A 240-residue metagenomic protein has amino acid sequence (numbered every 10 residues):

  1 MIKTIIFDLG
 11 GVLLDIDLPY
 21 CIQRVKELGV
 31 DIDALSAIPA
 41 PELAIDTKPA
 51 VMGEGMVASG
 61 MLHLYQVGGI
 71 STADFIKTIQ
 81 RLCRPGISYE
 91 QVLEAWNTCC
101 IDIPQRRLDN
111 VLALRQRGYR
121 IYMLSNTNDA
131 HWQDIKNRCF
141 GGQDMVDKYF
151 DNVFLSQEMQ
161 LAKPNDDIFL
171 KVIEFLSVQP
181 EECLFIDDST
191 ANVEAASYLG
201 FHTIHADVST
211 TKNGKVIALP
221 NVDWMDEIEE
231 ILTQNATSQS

Functional and structural regions predicted by a protein language model:
M1-F7, N128-D129, D134-S240: Asp-based, Mg2+/Mn2+-dependent phosphohydrolase catalytic module
M1-M52, Y198-L199, S209: Active-site neighborhood of HAD-like aspartate-dependent phosphohydrolases
D8-G11, G68, L114, M123 (+2 more regions): Generic structural signal for small/hydrophobic residues in well-ordered secondary structure, especially within
I22, L108-L112, M123, F169 (+1 more regions): Short amphipathic alpha-helical segments and helix-helix/interface helices
R24-V25, I38-A40, I45, G60-L64 (+2 more regions): Helical cap/lid subdomains and adjacent loops of hydrolase enzymes that gate the active-site channel and determine
V30, P85, S177-V178: Helix N-cap/coil-helix junction residues
A50-L93: A metal-dependent, Asp-based hydrolase signature
Y89-C139: Substrate-recognition element of Asp-dependent hydrolases with the DxDx(T/V) motif
